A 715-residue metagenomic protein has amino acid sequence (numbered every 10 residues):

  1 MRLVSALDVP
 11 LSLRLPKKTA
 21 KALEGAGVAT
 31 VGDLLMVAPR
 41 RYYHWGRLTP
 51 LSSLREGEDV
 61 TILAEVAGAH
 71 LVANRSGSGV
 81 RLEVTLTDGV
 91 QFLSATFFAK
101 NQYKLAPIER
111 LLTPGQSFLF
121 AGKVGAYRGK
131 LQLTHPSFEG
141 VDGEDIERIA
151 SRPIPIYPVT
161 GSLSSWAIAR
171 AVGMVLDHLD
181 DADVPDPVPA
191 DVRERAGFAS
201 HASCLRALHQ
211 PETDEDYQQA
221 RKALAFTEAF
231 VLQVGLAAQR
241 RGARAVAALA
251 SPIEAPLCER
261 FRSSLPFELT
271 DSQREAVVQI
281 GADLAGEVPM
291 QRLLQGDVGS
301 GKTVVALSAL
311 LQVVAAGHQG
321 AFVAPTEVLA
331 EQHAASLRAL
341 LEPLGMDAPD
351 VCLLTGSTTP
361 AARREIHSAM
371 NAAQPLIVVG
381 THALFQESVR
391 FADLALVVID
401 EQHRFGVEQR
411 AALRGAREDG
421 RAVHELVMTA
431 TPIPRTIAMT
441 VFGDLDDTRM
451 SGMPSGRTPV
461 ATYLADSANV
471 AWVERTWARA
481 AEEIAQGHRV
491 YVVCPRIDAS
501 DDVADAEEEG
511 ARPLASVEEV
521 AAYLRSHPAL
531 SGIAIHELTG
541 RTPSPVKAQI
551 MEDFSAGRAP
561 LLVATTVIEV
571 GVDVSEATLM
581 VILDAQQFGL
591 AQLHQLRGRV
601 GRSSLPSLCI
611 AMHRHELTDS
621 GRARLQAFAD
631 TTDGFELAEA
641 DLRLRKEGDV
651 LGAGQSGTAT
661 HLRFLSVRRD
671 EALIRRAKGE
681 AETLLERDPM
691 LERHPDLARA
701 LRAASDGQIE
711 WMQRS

Functional and structural regions predicted by a protein language model:
L3-G27: Helix-hairpin-helix
G57-V80, G122: Structural detector for short beta-strands of small beta-barrel domains
N74-S264: Upstream accessory/linker segments immediately N-terminal to the RecA-like ATPase cores of bacterial MutS and a subset
D214-I377, L384: ASCE P-loop NTPase motor cores of helicases and related translocases
H318-G320, D350, A373-I377, D393-L396 (+6 more regions): Loop/turn-to-beta-strand initiation segments
E331, F391-L396, Q402-Y463, A468-A485: Post-DEXD/H (motif II) to motif III coupling segment of the RecA-like Helicase ATP-binding lobe
L354-V378, F385-L394, S544-L561: Conserved motor-coupling elements within RecA-like helicase/translocase cores
N469-R489, R496, R512, S516-S715: C-terminal helicase module of SF1/SF2 nucleic-acid helicases/translocases
